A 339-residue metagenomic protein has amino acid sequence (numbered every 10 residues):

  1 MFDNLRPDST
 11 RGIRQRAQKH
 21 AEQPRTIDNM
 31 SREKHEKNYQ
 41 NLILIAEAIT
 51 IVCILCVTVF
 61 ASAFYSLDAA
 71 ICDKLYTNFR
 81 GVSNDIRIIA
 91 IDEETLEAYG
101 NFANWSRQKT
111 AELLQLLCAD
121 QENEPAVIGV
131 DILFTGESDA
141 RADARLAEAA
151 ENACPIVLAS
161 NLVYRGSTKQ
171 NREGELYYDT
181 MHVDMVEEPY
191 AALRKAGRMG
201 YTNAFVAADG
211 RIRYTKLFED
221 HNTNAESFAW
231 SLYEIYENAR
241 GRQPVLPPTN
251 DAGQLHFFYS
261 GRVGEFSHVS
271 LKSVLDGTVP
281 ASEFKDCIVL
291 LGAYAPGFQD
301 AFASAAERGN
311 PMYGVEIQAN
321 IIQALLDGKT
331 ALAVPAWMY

Functional and structural regions predicted by a protein language model:
F2, Q15, I27-M30: A compositionally biased, intrinsically disordered/low-complexity signal enriched for hydrophobic/aromatic residues
A17-K19: Intrinsically disordered, low-complexity segments enriched in serine/threonine/proline/glycine and often basic
P24, N29-L246, F284-Y339: Non-transmembrane functional regions of envelope-associated proteins
G241-V279: Substrate-access "cap/lid" subdomains that shape and gate the entrance to catalytic or ligand-binding pockets
